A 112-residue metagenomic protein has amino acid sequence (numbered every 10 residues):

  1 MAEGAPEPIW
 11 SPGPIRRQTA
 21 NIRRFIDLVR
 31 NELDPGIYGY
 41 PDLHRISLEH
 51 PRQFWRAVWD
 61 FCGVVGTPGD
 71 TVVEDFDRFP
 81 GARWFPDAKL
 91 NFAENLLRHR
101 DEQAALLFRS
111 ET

Functional and structural regions predicted by a protein language model:
A2, K89, R98-R100: A generic structural signal for short, solvent-exposed coil/turn residues that cap or connect secondary-structure
A2-W84: N-terminal amphipathic, basic-rich helices that act as targeting or association modules
V29-G36, A93-T112: AMP-dependent adenylate-forming
P51-F54, F92-L96: Structural preference for long, well-ordered alpha-helical segments in enzyme cores
R83-N91: Glycine/small-residue-rich phosphate/adenosyl-binding loop
